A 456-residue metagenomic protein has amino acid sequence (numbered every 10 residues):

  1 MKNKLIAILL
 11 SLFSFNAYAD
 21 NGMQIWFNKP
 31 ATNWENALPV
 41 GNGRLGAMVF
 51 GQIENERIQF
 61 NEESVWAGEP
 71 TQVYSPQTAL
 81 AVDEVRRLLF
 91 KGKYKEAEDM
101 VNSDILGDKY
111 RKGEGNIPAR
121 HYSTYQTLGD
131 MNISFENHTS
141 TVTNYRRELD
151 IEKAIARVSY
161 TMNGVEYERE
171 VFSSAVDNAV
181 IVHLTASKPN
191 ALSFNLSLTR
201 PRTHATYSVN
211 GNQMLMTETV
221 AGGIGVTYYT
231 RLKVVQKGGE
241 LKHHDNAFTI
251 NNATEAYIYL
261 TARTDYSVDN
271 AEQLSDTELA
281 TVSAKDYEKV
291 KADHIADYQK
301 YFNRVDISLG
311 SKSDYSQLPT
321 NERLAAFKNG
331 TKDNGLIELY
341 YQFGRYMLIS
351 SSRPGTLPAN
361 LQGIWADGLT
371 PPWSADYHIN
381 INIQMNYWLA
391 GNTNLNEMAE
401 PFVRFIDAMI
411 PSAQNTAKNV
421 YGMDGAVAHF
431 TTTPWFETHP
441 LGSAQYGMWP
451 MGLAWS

Functional and structural regions predicted by a protein language model:
K2-I8: Sec-dependent signal peptide recognition, specifically the positively charged N-region followed immediately by
S14-N16: N-terminal signal peptide c-region/cleavage motif recognized by signal peptidases
D20-P440: Aromatic-residue-lined binding/catalytic grooves and analogous aromatic/hydrophobic interfacial grooves in multimeric
D333, P450-L453: Inter-repeat boundary and helix-capping residues of tandem alpha-helical solenoids
N382, G452-S456: Extended, hydrophobic alpha-helical segments in both membrane/secreted and soluble proteins
P440-W449: Short, well-ordered junction/capping motifs at the entry into regular secondary structure
